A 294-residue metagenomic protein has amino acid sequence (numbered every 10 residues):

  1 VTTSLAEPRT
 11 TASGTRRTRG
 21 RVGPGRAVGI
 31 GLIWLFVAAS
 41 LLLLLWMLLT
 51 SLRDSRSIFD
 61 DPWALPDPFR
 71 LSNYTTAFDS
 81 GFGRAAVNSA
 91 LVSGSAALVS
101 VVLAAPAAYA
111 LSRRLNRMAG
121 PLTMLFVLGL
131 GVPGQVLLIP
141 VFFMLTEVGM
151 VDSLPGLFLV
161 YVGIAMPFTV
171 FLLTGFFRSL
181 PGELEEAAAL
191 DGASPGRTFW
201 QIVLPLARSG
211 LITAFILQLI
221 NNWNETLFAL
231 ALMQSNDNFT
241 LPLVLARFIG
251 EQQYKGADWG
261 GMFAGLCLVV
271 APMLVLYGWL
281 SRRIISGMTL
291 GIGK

Functional and structural regions predicted by a protein language model:
T2-K294: A hydrophobic, multi-pass inner-membrane permease signature
